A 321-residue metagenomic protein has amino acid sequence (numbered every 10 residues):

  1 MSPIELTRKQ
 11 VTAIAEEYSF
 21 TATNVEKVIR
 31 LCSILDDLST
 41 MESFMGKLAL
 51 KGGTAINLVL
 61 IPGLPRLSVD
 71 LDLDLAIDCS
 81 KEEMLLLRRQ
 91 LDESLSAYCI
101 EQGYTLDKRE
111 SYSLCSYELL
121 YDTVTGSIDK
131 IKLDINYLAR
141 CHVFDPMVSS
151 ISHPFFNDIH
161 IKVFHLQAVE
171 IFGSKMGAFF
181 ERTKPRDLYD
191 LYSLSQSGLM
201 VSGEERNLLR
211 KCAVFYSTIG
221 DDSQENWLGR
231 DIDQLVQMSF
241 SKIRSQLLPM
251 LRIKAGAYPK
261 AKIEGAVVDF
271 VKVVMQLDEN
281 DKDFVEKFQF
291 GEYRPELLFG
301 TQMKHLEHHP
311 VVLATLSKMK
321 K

Functional and structural regions predicted by a protein language model:
M1-L48, V59-L67, L71, L75-K321: Structured mid-to-C-terminal alpha-helical surface segments
L50-A55: Glycine-rich beta-strand-to-loop/alpha-helix junction loops that act as flexible
